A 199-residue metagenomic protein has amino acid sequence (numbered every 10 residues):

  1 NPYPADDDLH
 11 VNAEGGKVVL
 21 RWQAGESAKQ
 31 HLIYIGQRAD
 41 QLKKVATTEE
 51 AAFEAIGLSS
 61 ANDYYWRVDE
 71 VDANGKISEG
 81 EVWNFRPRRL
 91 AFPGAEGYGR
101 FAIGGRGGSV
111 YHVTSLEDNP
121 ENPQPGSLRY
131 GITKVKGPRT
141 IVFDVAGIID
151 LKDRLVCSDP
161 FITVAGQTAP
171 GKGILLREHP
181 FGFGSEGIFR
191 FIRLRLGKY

Functional and structural regions predicted by a protein language model:
N1, S60, V71-R89: Extracellular fibronectin type III
G16-A28: Conserved aromatic anchor
A28-L42: Extracellular low-complexity, O-glycosylation-prone stalks/linkers
K44-E49: Short beta-strand segments within Ig-like beta-sandwich modules, predominantly Fibronectin type-III
E54-S60: Short, flexible loop/turn segments at beta-strand junctions in immunoglobulin-like and fibronectin type III
F92-I141: Acidic Gly/Asp/Thr-rich repetitive segments characteristic of extracellular carbohydrate-active and adhesion proteins
Q124-G137, I148-T163, K172-F191, R195-Y199: Extracellular beta-strand-rich solenoid/capping regions of secreted or surface-exposed proteins that bind or remodel
